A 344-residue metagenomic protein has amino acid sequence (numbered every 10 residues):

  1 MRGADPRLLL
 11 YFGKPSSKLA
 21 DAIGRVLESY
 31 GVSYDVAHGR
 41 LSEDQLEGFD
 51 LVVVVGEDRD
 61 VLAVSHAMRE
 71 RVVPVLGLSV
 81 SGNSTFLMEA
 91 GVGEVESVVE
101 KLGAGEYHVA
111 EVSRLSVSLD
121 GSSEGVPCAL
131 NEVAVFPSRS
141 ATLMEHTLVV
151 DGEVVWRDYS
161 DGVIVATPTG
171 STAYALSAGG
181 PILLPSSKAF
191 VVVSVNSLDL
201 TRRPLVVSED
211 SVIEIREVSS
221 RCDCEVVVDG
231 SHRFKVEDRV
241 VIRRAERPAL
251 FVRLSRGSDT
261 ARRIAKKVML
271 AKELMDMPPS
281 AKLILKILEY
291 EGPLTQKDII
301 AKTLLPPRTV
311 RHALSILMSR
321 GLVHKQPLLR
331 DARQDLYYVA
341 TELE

Functional and structural regions predicted by a protein language model:
M1-V55, D60-E70, E89-E111, S118-P127 (+1 more regions): ATP/NTP phosphate-donor binding region
S81-D161: Catalytic core of DAGKc-family lipid kinases
V135-F136, D151-V155, P204-P278, R311 (+2 more regions): ATP/nucleoside-binding phosphotransfer catalytic cores, i.e., glycine-rich phosphate-binding loops
R157-T201: Gly/Ser/Thr-rich active-site loops/lids in small-molecule metabolic enzymes that frequently grip phosphoryl groups
E273-A281, T295, Q326-E344: Short, cationic-aromatic polyanion-contact patches
K282-L288: Hydrophobic residues on short alpha-helical segments
P293-K302: Short acidic, hydrophobic short linear motifs in intrinsically disordered regions
M318-L328: A short, conserved structural fragment
